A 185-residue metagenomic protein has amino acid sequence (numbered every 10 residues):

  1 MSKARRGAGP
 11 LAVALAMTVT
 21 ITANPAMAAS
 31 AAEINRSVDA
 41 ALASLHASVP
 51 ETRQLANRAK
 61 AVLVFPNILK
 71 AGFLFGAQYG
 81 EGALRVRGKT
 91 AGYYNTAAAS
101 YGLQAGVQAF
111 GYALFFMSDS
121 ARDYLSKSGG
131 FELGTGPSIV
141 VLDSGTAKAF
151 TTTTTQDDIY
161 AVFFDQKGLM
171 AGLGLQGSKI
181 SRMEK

Functional and structural regions predicted by a protein language model:
S2-V13: Bacterial N-terminal signal peptides that target proteins for export
A12-T22: Bacterial N-terminal signal peptides
T22-A28: Sec/Tat signal peptide C-region and signal peptidase I cleavage site
A28-K185: Small-residue-enriched, tightly packed secondary-structure blocks
